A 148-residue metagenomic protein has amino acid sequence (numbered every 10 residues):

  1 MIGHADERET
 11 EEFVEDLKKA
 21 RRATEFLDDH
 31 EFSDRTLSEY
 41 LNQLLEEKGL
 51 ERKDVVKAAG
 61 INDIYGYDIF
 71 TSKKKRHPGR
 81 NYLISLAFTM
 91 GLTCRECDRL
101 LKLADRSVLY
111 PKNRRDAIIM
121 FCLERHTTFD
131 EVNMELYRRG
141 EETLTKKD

Functional and structural regions predicted by a protein language model:
M1-V14, D98-H126, K147: Short, charged recognition helix plus adjacent turn of helix-turn-helix-like nucleic-acid-binding domains
D16-E51, D130-T145: A short, Lys/Arg-rich alpha-helix, primarily the initiator
L45, V56, A87: The alpha-helix within a helix-turn-helix
E51-A58: Short alpha-helical "recognition helix" segments of helix-turn-helix
K53, I64, R95: Key DNA-contact positions within bacterial/archaeal DNA-binding proteins
G60-P78, L103-D105: Recognition helix of helix-turn-helix/homeodomain-like DNA-binding domains that insert into the DNA major groove
R80-E96: DNA major-groove recognition helix of helix-turn-helix/homeodomain DNA-binding modules
F88-M90, R114-T143: Long, compositionally biased
